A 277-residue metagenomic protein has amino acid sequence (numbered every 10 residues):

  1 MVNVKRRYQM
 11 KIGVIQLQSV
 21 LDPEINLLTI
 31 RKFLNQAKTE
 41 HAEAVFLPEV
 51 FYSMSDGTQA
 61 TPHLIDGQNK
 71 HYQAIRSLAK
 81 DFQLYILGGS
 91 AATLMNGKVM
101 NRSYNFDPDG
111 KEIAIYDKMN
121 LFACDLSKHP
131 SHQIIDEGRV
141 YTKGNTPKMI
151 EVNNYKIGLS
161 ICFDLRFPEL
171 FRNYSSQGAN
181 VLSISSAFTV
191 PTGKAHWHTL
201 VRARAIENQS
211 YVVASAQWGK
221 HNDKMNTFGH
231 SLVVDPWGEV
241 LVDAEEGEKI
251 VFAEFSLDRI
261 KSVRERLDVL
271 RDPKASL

Functional and structural regions predicted by a protein language model:
M1-Q9: Short, Lys/Arg-enriched N-terminal segments with co-localized hydrophobic residues within the first ~10-30 amino acids
Q9-L21, F46, R102, D117 (+2 more regions): Active-site-proximal beta-strand elements of phosphoester/diester hydrolases
G13, Y104-F106, L232, V251: Conserved hydrophobic/aromatic positions in well-ordered beta-strands
P23-E24, K32-D109, I115-D117, A123-C124 (+2 more regions): Cys-nucleophile CN-hydrolase/nitrilase-fold catalytic domain and related Cys-dependent amidase chemistry that acts on
I25-N35, R166-R172: Short, acidic/polar
G67-L87, K156, C162-V251: CN hydrolase (nitrilase-like) catalytic-core segments centered on the catalytic cysteine and neighboring Lys/Glu
L94-Q177, V190-T199, E265-V269: Active-site catalytic loop in hydrolytic enzyme cores
D258-L277: A short C-terminal boundary segment appended to hydrolase-like catalytic domains
